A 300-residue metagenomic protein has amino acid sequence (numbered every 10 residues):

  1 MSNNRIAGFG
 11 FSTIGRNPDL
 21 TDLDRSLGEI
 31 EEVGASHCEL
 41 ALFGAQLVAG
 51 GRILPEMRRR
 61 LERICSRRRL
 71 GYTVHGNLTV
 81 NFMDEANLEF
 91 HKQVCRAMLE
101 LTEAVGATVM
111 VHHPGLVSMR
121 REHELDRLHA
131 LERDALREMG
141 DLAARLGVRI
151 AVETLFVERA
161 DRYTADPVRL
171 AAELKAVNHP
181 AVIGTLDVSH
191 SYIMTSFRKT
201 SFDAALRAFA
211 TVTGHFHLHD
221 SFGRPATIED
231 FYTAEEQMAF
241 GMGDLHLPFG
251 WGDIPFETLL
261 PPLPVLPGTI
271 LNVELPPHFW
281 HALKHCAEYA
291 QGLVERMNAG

Functional and structural regions predicted by a protein language model:
M1-A107, I183, Q291-G300: N-terminal pre-domain/capping segments
M1-A7, D24, E29-E31, A171-G300: Histidine-acidic metal/acid-base catalytic patches
S12-N17, A41-A45, N77-T79, G115-V117 (+4 more regions): Active-site beta-loop-alpha junctions enriched in small/polar residues
N17-D19, D126-L131, E158-V168, H190-F202 (+2 more regions): Active-site glycine- and acidic-residue-rich loops that bind and position anionic ligands or nucleotide-like cofactors
L23-D24, L54-R59, H91, C95 (+5 more regions): Well-ordered, non-membrane alpha-helical segments in soluble/globular domains
H37-E39, T73, A151-E153, T185-V188 (+1 more regions): Generic enzyme active-site microenvironment
M57-N77, R133-A143, L174-V177, W251-L259: Alpha-helix-loop-beta-strand connector modules within alpha/beta enzyme cores
S66-R67, D84-G184: Active-site acidic/histidine proton-transfer and metal-coordination neighborhood in alpha/beta enzyme cores
